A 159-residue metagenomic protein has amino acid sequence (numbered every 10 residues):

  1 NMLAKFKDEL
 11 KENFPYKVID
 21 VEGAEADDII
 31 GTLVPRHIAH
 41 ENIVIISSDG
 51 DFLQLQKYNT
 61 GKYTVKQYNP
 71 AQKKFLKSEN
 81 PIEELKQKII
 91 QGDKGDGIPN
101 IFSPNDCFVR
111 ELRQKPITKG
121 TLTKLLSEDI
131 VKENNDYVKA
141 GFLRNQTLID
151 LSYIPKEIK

Functional and structural regions predicted by a protein language model:
N1-K159: Extended two-metal-dependent nuclease catalytic cores across DNA- and RNA-processing enzymes
